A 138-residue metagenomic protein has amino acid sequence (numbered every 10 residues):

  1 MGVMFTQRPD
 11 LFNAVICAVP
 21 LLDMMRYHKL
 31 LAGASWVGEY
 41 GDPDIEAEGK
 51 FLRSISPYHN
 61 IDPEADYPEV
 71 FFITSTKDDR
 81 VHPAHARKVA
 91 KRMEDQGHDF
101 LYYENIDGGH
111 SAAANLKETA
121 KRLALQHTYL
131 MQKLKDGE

Functional and structural regions predicted by a protein language model:
M1-E138: Active-site-proximal cap/loop segments of hydrolase catalytic domains
